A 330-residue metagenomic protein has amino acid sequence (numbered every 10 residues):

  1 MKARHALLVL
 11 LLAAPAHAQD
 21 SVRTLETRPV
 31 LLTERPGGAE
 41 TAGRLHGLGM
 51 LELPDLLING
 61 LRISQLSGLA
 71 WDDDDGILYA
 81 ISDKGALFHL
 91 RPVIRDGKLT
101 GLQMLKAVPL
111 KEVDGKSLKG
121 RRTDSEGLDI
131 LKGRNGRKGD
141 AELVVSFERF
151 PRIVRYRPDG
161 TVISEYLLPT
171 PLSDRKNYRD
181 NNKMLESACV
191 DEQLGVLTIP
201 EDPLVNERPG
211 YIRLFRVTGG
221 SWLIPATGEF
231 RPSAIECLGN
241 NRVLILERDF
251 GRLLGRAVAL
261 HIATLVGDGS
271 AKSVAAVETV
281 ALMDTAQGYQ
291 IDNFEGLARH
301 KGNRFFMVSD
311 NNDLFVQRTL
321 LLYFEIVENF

Functional and structural regions predicted by a protein language model:
K2-V9: Sec-dependent signal peptide recognition, specifically the positively charged N-region followed immediately by
L10-A18: Hydrophobic h-region of N-terminal signal peptides that target proteins for export in Gram-negative bacteria
H17-F330: Sequence/structural signature of beta-propeller domains
